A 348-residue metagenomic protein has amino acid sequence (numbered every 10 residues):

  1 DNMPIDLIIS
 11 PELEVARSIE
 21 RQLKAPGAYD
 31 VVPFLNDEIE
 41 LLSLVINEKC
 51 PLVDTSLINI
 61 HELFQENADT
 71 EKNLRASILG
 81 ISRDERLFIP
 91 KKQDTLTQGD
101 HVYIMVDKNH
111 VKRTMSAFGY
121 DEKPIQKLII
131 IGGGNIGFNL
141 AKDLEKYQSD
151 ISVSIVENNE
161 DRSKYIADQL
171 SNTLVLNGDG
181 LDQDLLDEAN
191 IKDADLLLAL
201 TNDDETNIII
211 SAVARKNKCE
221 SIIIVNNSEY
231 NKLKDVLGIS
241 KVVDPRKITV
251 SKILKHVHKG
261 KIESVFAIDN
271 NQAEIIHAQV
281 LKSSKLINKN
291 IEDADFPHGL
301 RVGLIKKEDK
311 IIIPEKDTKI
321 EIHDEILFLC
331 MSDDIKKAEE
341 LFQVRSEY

Functional and structural regions predicted by a protein language model:
D1-Y348: Cytosolic regulatory regions of ion transport systems
